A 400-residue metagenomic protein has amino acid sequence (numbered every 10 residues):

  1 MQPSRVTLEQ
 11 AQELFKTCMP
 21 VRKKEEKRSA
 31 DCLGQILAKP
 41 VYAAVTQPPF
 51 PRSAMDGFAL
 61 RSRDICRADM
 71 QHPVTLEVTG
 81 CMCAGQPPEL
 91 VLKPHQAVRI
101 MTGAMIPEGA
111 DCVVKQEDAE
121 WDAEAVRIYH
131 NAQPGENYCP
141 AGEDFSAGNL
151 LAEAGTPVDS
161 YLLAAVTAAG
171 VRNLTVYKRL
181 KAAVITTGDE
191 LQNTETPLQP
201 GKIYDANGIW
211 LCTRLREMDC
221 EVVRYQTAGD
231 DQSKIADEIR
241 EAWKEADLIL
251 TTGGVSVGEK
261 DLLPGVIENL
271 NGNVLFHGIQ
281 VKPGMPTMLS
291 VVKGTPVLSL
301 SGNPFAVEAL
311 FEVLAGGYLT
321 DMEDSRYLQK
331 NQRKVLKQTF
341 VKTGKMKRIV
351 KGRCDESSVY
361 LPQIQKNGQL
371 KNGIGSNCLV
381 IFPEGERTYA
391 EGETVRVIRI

Functional and structural regions predicted by a protein language model:
M1-L8, L174-L300, P304-A309: Helix-rich terminal scaffold detector
M1-M70, S325-I349: Short, low-complexity N-terminal leaders and the immediately following helix N-cap/first helix
Q2-E9, E26, A30, Q35 (+12 more regions): Electropositive phosphate-/nucleotide-binding environments in soluble metabolic enzymes
F15, G57, G148, V184 (+4 more regions): Residue-level signal for inorganic ion chemistry
K16-K23, P40, I106, N149-G155 (+9 more regions): Structural signal for hydrophobic packing residues in well-ordered secondary-structure cores of soluble enzyme domains
E25-G34, K39, G85, F145 (+1 more regions): Flexible glycine/proline-rich
E25-R28, R52-V74, G109-E124, Y318 (+1 more regions): Short beta-strand/loop turn elements enriched in aromatics
F58-R224, L379: Short, glycine/charged-enriched hinge/interface segments at domain edges or termini
